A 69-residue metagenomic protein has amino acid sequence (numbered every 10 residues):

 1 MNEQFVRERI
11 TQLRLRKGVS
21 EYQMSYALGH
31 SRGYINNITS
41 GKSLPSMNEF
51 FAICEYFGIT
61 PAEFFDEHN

Functional and structural regions predicted by a protein language model:
M1-K17: A short, Lys/Arg-rich alpha-helix, primarily the initiator
R16, A27, Y56: Residues within the alpha-helical elements of helix-turn-helix
Y22, G33, A62: Key DNA-contact positions within bacterial/archaeal DNA-binding proteins
M24-S25, I53: Short alpha-helical "recognition helix" segments of helix-turn-helix
G29-P45: Recognition helix of helix-turn-helix/homeodomain-like DNA-binding domains that insert into the DNA major groove
T39, E49, H68: DNA major-groove recognition helix of helix-turn-helix
N48-E63: DNA major-groove recognition helix of helix-turn-helix/homeodomain DNA-binding modules
